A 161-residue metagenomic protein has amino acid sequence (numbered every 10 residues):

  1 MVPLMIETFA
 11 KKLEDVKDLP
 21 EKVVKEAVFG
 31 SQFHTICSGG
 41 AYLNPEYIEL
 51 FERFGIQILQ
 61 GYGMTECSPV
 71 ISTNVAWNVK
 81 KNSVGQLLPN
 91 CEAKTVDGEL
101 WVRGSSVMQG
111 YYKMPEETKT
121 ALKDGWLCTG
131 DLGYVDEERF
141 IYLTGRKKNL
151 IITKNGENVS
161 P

Functional and structural regions predicted by a protein language model:
M1, M5, A10-V79: Gly/Ser/Thr-rich phosphate-binding loop
M1, V159-P161: ATP-dependent adenylate-forming carboxylate-activation enzymes
V24-A27, E49, N82-V84, E117 (+2 more regions): Short, flexible, glycine/charge-rich loop motifs used to bind or transfer phosphoryl groups or to couple energy/partner
G40, M108, P161: Glycine-rich phosphate/pyrophosphate-binding beta-alpha loops
G55-T95, E99-Y112: Conserved mid-sequence domains
L87-T95, E99-K154, N158: Conserved ATP-binding/catalytic segment of the ANL
